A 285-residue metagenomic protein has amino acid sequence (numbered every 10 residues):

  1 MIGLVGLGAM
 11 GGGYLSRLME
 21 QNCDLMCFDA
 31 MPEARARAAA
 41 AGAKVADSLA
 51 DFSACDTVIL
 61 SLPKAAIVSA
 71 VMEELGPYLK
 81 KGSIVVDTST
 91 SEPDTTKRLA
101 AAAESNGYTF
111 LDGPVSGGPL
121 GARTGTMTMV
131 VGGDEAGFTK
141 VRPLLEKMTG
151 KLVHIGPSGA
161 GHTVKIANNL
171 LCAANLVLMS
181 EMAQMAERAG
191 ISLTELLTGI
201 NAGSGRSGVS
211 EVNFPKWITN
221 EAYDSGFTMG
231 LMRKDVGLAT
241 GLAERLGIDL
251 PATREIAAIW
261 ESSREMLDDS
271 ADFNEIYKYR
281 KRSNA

Functional and structural regions predicted by a protein language model:
M1-L60, P119: NAD(P)+-binding Rossmann beta1-loop-alpha1 motif at the extreme N-terminus of oxidoreductases
I2-L4, S91-L170: Rossmann-fold dinucleotide-binding core
Y14-L15, L99, L144, M185: Hydrophobic residues within alpha-helices that form the first helical element adjacent to the glycine-rich loop
L25, V45, T109-L111, L152 (+2 more regions): Hydrophobic beta-strand scaffold residues
A30-M31, K64, D134: Residues in the short beta-alpha loop(s) of Rossmann-like NAD(P)-binding domains
L49-T109: Rossmann-fold NAD(P) dinucleotide-binding segment
A160-S283: Helical "substrate-binding/catalytic lid" subdomain of Rossmann-like NAD(P)-dependent dehydrogenases/reductases
